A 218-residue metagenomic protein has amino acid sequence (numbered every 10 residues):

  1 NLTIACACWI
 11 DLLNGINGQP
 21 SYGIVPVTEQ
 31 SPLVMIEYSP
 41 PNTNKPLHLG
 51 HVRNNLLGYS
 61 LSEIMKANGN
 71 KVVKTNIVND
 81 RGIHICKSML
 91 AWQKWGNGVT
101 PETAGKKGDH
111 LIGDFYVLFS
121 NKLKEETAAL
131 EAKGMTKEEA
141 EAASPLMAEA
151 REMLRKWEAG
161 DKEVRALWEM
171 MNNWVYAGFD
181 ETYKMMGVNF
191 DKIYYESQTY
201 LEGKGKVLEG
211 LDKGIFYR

Functional and structural regions predicted by a protein language model:
N1-R218: NTP-dependent nucleotidyl-transfer catalytic core
